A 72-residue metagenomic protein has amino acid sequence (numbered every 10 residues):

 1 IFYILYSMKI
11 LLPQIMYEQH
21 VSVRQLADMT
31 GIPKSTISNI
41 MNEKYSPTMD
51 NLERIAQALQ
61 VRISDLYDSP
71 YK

Functional and structural regions predicted by a protein language model:
I1-S22: A short, Lys/Arg-rich alpha-helix, primarily the initiator
M16, A27, A56: The alpha-helix within a helix-turn-helix
M16, M41, Y67-P70: DNA major-groove recognition helix of helix-turn-helix
I32-S46: Recognition helix of helix-turn-helix/homeodomain-like DNA-binding domains that insert into the DNA major groove
L52-A56, L66-Y67: Hydrophobic micro-packing sites on short alpha-helices
Q60-K72: Short C-terminal boundary/hinge segments that cap the last helix of small helical domains
